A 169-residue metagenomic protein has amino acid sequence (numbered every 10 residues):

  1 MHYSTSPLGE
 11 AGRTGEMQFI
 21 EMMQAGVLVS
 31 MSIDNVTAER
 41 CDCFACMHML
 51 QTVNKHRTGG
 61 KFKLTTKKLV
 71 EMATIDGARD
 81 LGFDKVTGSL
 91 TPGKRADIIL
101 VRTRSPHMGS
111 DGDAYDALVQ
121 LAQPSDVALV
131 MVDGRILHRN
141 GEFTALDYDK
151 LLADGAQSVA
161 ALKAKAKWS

Functional and structural regions predicted by a protein language model:
H2-S6, S32-D34: A cross-family glycoside hydrolase active-site/sugar-binding cleft signature
Y3-S4, L50-T52, D133: Generic beta-structure capping elements
T5-L8, A78: A generic structural signal for short
E10-R13: Helical hairpin unit composed of two closely spaced alpha helices linked by a short loop
Q18-P106, L121-Q123: His/Asp/Glu-enriched, well-ordered alpha-helical/loop segment that forms or immediately abuts the divalent-metal
E71-S169: Active-site microenvironment of metallo-dependent hydrolases
